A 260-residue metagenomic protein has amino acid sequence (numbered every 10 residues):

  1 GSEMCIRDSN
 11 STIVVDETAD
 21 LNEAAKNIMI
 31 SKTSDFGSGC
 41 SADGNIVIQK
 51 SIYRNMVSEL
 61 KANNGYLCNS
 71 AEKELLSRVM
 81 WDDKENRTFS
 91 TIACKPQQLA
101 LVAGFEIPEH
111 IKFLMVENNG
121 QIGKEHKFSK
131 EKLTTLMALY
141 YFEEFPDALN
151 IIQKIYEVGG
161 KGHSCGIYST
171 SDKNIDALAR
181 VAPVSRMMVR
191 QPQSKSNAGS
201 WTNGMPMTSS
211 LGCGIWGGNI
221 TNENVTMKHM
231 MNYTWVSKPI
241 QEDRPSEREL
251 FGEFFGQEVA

Functional and structural regions predicted by a protein language model:
G1-E3, A182-P183: Short, structured coil segments at secondary-structure junctions
S2-E3, R7-G123, S246: ALDH superfamily catalytic-core signature
F105-A260: Conserved C-terminal structural/oligomerization subdomain of aldehyde/semialdehyde dehydrogenase
